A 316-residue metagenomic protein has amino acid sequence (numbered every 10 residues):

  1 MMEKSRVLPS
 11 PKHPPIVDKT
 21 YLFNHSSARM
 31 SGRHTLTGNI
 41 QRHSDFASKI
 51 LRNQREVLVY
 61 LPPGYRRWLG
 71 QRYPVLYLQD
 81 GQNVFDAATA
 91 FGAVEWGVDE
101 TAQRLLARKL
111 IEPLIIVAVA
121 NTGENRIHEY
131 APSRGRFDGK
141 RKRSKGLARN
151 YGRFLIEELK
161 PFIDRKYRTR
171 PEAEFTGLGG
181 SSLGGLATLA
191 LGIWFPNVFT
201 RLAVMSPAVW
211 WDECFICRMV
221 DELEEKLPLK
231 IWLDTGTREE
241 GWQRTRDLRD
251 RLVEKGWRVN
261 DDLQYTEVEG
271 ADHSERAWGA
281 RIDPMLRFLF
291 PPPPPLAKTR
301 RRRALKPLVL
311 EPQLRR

Functional and structural regions predicted by a protein language model:
M1-M2: Methionine residue identity
S5-R316: Non-catalytic cap/lid and distal C-terminal segments of serine-dependent acyl enzymes
